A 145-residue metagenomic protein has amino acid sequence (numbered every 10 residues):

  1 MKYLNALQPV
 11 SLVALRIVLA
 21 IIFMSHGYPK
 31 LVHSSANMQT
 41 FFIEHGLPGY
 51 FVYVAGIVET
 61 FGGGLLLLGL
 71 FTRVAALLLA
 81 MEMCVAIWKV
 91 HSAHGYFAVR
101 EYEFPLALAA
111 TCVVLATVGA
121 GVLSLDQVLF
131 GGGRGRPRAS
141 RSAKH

Functional and structural regions predicted by a protein language model:
M1-P29, Y50-V54, F61, L67-H145: Extended, low-polarity transmembrane helix blocks
V32-G46: Membrane-interface interhelical connector segments
